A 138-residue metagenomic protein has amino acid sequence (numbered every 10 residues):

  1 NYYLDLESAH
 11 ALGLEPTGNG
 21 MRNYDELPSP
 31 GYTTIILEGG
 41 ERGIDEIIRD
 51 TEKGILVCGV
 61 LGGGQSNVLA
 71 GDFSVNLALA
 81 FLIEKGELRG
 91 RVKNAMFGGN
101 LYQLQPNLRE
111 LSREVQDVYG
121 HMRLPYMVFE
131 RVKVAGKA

Functional and structural regions predicted by a protein language model:
N1-A138: N-terminal small-residue-enriched
